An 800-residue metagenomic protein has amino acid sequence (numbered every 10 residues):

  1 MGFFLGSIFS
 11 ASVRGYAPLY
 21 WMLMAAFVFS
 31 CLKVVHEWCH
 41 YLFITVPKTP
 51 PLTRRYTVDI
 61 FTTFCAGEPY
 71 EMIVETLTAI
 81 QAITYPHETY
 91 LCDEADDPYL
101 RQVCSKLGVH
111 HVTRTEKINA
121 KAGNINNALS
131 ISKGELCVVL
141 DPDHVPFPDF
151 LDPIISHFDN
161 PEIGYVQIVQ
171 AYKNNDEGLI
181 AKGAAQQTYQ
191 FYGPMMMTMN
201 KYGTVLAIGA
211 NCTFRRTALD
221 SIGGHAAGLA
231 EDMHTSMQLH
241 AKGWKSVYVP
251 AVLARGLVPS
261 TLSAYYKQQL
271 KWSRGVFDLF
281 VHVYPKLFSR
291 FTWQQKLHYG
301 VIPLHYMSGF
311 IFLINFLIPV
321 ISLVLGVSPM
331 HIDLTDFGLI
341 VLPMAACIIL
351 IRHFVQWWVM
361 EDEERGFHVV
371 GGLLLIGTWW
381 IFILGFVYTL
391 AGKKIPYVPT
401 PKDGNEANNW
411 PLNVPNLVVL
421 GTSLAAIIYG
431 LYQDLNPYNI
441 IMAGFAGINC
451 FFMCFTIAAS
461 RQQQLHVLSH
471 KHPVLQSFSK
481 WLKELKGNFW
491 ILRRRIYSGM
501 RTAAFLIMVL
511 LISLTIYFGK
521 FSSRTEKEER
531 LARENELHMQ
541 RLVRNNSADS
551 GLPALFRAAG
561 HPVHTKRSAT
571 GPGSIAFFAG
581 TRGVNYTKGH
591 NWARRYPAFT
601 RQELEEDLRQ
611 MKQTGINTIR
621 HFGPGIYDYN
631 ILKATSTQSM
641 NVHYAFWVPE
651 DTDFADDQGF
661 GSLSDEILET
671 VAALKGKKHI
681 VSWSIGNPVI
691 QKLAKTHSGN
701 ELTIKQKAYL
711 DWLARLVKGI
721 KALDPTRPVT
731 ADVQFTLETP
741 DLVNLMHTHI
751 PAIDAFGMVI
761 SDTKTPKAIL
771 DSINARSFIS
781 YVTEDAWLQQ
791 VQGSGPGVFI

Functional and structural regions predicted by a protein language model:
G2-V28, H40-F43, P50-T53, H305-I395 (+3 more regions): Membrane-embedded multi-pass helical conduit in multi-pass membrane proteins, especially envelope-biosynthetic
T76-H87: Short, acidic, metal-binding catalytic loop of nucleotide-sugar glycosyltransferases
V112-L136, P148-A230, H240-A241, V258 (+1 more regions): Long helical/loop segments within the catalytic core of UDP-sugar-dependent glycosyltransferases, especially the large
D141-V145, L239: The conserved acidic donor/metal-binding loop of glycosyltransferases
A210, G551-Q638, F660, L668-E669: Active-site-adjacent substrate/metal-binding segments within catalytic domains of carbohydrate-active enzymes
E603-S662, K707-T730: Aromatic-lined substrate-binding rim segments of carbohydrate-active enzymes
L668-Q706, T730-T736: Active-site groove signature of glycoside hydrolases
I704-I800: Extracellular glycoside hydrolase catalytic/binding regions
